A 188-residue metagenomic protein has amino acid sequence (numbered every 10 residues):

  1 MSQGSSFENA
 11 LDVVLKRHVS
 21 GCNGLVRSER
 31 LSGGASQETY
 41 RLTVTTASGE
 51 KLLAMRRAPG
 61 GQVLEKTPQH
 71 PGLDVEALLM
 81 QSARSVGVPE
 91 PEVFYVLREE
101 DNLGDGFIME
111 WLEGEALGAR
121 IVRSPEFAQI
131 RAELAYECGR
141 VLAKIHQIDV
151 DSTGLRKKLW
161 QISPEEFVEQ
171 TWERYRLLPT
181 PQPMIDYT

Functional and structural regions predicted by a protein language model:
M1-C22: Juxta-kinase regulatory segment immediately upstream of eukaryotic protein kinase catalytic domains
V13, R17, Q182-T188: A conserved long alpha-helix in the C-terminal portion of kinase-like catalytic domains
C22-E29: Conserved N-terminal boundary motif of the eukaryotic protein kinase catalytic domain
E29-I185: ATP-binding pocket architecture of kinase catalytic cores
